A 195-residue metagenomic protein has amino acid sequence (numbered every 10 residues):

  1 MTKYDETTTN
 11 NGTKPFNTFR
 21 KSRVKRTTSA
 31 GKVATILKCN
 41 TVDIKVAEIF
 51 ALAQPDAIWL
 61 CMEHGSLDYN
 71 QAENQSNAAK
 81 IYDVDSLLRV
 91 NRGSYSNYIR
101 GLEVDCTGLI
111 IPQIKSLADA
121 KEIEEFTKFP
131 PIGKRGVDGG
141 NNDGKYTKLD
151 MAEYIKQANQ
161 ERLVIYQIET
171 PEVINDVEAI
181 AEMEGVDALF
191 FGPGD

Functional and structural regions predicted by a protein language model:
T2-N40, K148-Q160: N-terminal amphipathic alpha-helix/helix-capping segment at the start of soluble metabolic enzymes
T28-I44, S86-N91, R162-N175: Active-site mouth loops of central-metabolism enzymes
L37, F50, C61, L109 (+3 more regions): Conserved, mostly hydrophobic/aromatic
C39-A53, R92-R100, P171-M183: Short, acidic/polar
V46-N74, P193-D195: Glycine-rich, proline-tolerant flexible connector loops at the mouths of alpha/beta enzymes
Y69-Y95, I99, E125-G133, K156-N159: Alpha-helix-loop-beta-strand connector modules within alpha/beta enzyme cores
S96, G108-E184: Conserved anion-binding
P171, E184-D195: Histidine/lysine/aspartate-rich catalytic loop segments that bind and position anionic ligands
